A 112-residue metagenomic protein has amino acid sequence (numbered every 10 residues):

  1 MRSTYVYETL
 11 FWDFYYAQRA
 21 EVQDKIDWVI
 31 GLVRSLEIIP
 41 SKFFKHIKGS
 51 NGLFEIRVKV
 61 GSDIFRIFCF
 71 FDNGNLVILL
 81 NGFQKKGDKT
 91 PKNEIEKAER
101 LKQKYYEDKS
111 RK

Functional and structural regions predicted by a protein language model:
M1-I64, N73-V77, K85-K112: Basic, Lys/Arg-enriched alpha-helical interface segments
L80: ATP-dependent carboxylate-activation loops
